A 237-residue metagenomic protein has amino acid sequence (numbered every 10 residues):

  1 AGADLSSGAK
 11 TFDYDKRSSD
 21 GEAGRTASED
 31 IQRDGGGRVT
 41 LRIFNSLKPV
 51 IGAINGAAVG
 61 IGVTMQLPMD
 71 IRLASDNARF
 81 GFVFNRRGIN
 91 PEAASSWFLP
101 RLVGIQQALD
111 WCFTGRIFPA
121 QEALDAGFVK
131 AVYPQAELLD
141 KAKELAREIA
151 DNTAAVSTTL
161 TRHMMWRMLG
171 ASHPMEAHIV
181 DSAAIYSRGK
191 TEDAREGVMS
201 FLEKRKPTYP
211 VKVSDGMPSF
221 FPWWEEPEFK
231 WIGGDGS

Functional and structural regions predicted by a protein language model:
A1, V59-G60, G81, T208-P210: Short, active-site-adjacent cap segments at secondary-structure transitions
A1-R42, A58, G88, S172: Glycine- (often His-adjacent) and acidic-residue-rich active-site loop that binds/positions the CoA thioester
T26-A27, P49, Q106-A108, S172 (+1 more regions): Short, contiguous strand/loop micro-motifs
G35-V39, S95-F98, Q107, L160 (+2 more regions): Hydrophobic alpha-helical segments typical of transmembrane helices and their membrane-interface/capping positions
L41-T158, T191: Crotonase-fold acyl-CoA enzyme core
L73-A78, V129-I179, Y186-E196, R205-D235: C-terminal long alpha-helix characteristic of the crotonase
